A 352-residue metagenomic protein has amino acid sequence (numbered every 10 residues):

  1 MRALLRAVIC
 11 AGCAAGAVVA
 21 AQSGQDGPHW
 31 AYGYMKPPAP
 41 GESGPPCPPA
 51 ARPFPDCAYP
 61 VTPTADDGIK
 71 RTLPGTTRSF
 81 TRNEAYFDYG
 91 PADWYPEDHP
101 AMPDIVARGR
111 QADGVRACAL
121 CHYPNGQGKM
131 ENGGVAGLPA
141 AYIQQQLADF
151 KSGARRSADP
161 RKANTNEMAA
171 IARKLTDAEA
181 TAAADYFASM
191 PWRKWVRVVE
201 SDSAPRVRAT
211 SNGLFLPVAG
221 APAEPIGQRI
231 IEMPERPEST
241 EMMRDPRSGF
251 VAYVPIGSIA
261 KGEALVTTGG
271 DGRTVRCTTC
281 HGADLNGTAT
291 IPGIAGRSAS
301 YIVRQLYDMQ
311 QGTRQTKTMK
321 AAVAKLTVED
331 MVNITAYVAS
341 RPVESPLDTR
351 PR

Functional and structural regions predicted by a protein language model:
M1-L5: N-terminal secretory signal peptides that target proteins for export/translocation
R6-A17: Bacterial N-terminal signal peptides
Q22-R116, R155-R276, Q311-R352: Flexible coil segments in periplasmic/lumen-exposed cytochrome c-class electron-transfer proteins
V115, P124-M130, N286, Q315-T316: Extracellular-facing binding/remodeling surfaces
L120-Q127, K151-S152, A188-W192, E235 (+2 more regions): Detector for the c-type heme attachment site
K129-V135, A289-A295: Short cysteine/histidine-rich zinc-coordinating motifs and their immediately flanking basic loops
A136-T165, V196-V198, A295-T316: Extended intrinsically disordered, low-complexity coil regions enriched in Ser, Thr, Gly, Ala and often Pro
G269, R276, D284-T290, S298 (+2 more regions): Intrinsically disordered, low-complexity segments enriched in Gly and acidic/Ser/Thr residues that form flexible
